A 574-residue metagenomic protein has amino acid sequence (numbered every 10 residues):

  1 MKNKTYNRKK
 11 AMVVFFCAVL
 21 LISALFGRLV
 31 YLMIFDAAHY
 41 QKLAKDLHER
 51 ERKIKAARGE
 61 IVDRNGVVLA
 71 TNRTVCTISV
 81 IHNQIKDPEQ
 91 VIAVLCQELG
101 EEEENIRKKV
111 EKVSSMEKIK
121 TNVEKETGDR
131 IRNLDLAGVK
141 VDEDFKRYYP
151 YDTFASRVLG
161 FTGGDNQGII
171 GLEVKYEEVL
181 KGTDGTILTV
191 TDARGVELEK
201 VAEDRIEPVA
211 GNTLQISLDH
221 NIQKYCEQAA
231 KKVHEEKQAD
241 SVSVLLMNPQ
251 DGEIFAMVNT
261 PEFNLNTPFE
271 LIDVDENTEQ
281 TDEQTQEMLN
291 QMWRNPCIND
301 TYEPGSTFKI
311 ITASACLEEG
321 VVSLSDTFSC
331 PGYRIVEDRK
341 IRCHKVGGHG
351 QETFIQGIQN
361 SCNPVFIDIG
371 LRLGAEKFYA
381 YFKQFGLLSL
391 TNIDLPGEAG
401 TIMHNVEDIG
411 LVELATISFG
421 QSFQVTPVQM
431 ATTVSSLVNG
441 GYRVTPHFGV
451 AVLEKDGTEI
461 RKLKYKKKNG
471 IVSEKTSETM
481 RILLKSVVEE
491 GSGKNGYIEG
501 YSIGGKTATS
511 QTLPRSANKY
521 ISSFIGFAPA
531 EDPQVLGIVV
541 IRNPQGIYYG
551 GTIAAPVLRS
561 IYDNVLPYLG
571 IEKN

Functional and structural regions predicted by a protein language model:
M1-N277, T301, E376-L388, G496-Y497 (+3 more regions): Periplasmic/cell-envelope proteins involved in peptidoglycan metabolism and beta-lactam response
V68-A70, D192-E203, V244, P249-T307 (+3 more regions): Beta-lactam-recognizing serine transpeptidase/beta-lactamase-like catalytic domain environment
